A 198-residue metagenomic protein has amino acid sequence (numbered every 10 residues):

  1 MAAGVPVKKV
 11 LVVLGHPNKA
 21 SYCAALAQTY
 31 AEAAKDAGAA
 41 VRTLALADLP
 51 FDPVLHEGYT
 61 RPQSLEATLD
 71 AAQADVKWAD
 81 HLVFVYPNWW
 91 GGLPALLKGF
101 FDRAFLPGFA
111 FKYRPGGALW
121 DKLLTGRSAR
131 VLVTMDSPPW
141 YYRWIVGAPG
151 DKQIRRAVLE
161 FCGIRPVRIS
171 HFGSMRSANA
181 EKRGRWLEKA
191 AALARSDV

Functional and structural regions predicted by a protein language model:
G4, Y141-V198: Glycine-rich phosphate/pyrophosphate-binding loop and the adjoining helix
G4-A39: N-terminal beta1-alpha1 ligand-phosphate binding loop
G15, L46, T134: Cofactor-binding loop segments of dinucleotide-utilizing enzymes, especially the Rossmann-like FAD- and NAD(P)+-binding
A25-Q28, H56-Y59, L97-F100, W144-G147 (+1 more regions): Short, glycine/charged-enriched secondary-structure capping and boundary segments
A39-P50, S170-G173: A short beta-strand-loop structural module common to alpha/beta enzyme folds
L46-S64, K182-R183: N-terminal beta-loop-helix "entrance" segment that forms/cooperates in small-molecule cofactor or anionic ligand
S64-I154: Helix-loop-strand module that forms the ligand-binding subsite of alpha/beta enzymes
